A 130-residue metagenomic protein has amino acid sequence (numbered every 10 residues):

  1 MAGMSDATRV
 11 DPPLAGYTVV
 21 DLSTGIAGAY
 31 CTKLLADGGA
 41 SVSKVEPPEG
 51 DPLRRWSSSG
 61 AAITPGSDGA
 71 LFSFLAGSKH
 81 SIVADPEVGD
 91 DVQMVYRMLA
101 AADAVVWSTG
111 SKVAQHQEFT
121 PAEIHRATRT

Functional and structural regions predicted by a protein language model:
M1-T130: N-terminal helix-loop segment corresponding to the beta1-alpha1 unit of nucleotide/adenylate-binding folds
